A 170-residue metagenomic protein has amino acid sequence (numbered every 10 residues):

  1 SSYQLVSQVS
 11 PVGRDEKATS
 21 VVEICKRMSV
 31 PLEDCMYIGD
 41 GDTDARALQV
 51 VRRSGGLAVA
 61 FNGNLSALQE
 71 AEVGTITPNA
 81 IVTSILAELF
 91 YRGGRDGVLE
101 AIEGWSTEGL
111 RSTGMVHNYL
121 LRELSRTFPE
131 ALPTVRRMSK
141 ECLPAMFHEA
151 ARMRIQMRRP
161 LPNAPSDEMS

Functional and structural regions predicted by a protein language model:
S1-S170: C-terminal cap/substrate-recognition subdomain and adjoining C-terminal extension of metal-dependent phosphatase-like
